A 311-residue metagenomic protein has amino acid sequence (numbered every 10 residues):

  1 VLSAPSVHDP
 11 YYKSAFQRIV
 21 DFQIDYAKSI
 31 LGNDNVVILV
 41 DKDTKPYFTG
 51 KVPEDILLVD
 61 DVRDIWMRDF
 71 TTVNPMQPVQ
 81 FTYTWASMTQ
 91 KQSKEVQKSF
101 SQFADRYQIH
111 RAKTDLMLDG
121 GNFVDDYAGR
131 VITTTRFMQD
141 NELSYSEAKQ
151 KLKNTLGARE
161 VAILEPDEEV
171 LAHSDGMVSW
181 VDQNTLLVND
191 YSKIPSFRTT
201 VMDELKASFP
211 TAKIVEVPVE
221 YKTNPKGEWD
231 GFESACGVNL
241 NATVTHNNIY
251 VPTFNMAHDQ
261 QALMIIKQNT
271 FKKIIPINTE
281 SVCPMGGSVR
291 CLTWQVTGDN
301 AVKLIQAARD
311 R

Functional and structural regions predicted by a protein language model:
V1-R311: Histidine/cysteine-enriched polar flanking segments
